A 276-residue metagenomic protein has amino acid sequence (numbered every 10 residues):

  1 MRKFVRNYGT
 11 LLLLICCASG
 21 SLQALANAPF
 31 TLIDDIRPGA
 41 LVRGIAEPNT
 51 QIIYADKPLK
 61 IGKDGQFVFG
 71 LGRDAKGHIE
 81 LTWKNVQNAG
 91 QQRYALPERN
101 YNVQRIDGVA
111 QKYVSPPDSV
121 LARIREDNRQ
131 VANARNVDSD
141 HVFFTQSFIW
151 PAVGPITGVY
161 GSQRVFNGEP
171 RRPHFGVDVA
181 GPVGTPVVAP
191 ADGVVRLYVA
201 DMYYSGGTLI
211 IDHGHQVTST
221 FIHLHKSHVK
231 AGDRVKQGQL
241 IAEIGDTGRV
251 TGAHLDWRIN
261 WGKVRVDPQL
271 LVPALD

Functional and structural regions predicted by a protein language model:
G9-G20: Bacterial N-terminal signal peptides
A26-A40, I45-E47, H78-E80, K84-V165: Polar/charged, compositionally biased leader and regulatory segments
R43-K57: Change to "...patches in solvent-exposed regions of secreted, membrane-anchored, or virion-exposed structural
P48-I52, I79, G207: Short beta-strand/loop motifs in extracellular/secreted proteins, especially within beta-sandwich accessory domains
K57-K63: Short beta-strand segments within Ig-like beta-sandwich modules, predominantly Fibronectin type-III
G65-F69: Short strand-edge motifs at loop-to-beta-strand transitions and within beta-strands of extracellular beta-rich domains
G72-G77: Surface-exposed, short loops/turns at beta-strand junctions within beta-sandwich domains
I149-D276: Catalytic cores of peptidoglycan-degrading enzymes
